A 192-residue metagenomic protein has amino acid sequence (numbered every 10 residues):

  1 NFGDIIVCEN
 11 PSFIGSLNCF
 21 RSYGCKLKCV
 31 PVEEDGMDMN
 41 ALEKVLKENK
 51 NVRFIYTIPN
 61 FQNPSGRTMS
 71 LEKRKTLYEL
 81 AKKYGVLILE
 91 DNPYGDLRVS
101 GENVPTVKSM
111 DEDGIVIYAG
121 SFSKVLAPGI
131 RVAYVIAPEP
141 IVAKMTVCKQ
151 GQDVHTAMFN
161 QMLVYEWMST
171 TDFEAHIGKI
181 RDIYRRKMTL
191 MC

Functional and structural regions predicted by a protein language model:
N1-I14: Conserved PLP-anchoring active-site segment centered on the Schiff-base-forming lysine
G3, R186-C192: Short, intrinsically disordered, charge-balanced linker/junction segments flanking boundaries in proteins
G15-S22: Hydrophobic alpha-helical segments in the ANL/AMP-binding
Y23, K83-Y84, G114: Helix C-cap/helix->beta junction micro-motif
K26-E33: Short beta-strand->loop structural element characteristic of the AMP-binding/adenylate-forming
M37-V99: Active-site phosphate-binding strand-loop segment of PLP-dependent enzymes
E112-D182: Conserved core segment of the aminotransferase class I/II
